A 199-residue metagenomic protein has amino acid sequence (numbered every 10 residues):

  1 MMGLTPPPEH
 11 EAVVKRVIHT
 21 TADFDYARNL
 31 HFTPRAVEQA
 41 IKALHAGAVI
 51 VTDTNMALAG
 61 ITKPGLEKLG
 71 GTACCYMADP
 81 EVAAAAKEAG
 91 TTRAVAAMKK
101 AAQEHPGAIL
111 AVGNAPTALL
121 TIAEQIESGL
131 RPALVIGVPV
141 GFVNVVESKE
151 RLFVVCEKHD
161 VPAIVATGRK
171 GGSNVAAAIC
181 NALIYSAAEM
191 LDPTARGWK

Functional and structural regions predicted by a protein language model:
M1-T5, T20-F24, A43-G47, P64 (+4 more regions): Change "in soluble alpha/beta enzymes" to "in soluble alpha/beta proteins
T20-R28, A83-A84: Short, basic, glycine/proline-bearing loop/turn elements
R28-A43: A short, well-structured juxtamembrane/interface segment
D53, V135-G137, I179: Buried hydrophobic positions in well-ordered alpha/beta secondary-structure cores of metabolic enzymes
A57-G60, P116-I122, F142-V146, G172-A176: Short glycine/serine/threonine-rich phosphate/pyrophosphate-binding segments that cradle anionic phosphate groups
L66-H105: Long, charge-dense
E104, A118-V135, P139, N144-E147 (+1 more regions): Feature captures the catalytic cores and cofactor-binding loops of soluble hydro-lyases/lyases that act on carboxylate
V143-K199: C-terminal functional extensions of proteins
